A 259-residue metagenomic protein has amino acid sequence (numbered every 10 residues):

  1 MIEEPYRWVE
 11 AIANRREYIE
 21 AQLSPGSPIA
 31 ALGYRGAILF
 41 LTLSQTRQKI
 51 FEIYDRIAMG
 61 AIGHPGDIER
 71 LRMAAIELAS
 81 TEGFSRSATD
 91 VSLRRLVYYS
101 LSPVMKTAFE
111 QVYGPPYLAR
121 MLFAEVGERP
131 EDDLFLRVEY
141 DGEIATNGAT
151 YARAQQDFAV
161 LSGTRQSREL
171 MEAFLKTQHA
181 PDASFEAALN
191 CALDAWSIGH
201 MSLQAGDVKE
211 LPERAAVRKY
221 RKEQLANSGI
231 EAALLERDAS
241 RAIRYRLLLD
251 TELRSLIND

Functional and structural regions predicted by a protein language model:
M1-D259: Long, low-complexity N-terminal extensions
